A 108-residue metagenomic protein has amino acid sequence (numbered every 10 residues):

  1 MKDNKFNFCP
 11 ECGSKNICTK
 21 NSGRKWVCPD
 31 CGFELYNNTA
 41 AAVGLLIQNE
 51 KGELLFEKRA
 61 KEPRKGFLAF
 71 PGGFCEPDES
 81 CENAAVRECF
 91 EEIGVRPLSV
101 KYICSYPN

Functional and structural regions predicted by a protein language model:
K2-F6, R24: Short metal-coordination and nucleic-acid-contact micro-motifs, chiefly zinc-binding Cys/His arrays
C9-C12, C28-C31: Short cysteine-rich clusters marking metal-coordination/redox-active sites
N16-C18, Y36: Short functional micro-motifs and their immediate structural scaffolds
C18-W26: Short linker/helix segments within small regulatory modules
G23, N38-A42, P63-K65, F70 (+1 more regions): Short connector loops at helix/strand junctions that flank enzyme active sites, especially segments positioning acidic
D30-L54, F74: Conserved N-terminal beta-strand and adjoining loop/helix that marks the start of the Nudix/MutT-like hydrolase domain
Q48-E91: Conserved Nudix-box catalytic region and its N-terminal flanking loop in Nudix hydrolases and closely related
G94-N108: Active-site segment of metal-dependent pyrophosphate-handling enzymes, primarily the Nudix hydrolase catalytic core
